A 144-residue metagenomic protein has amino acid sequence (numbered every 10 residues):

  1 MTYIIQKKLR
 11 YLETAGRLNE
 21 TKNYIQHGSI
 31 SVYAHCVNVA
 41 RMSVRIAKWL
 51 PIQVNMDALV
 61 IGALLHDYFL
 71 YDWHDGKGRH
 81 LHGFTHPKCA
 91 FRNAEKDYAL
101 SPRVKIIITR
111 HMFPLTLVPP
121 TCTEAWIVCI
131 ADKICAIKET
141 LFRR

Functional and structural regions predicted by a protein language model:
M1-R144: Metal-dependent phosphohydrolase cores
